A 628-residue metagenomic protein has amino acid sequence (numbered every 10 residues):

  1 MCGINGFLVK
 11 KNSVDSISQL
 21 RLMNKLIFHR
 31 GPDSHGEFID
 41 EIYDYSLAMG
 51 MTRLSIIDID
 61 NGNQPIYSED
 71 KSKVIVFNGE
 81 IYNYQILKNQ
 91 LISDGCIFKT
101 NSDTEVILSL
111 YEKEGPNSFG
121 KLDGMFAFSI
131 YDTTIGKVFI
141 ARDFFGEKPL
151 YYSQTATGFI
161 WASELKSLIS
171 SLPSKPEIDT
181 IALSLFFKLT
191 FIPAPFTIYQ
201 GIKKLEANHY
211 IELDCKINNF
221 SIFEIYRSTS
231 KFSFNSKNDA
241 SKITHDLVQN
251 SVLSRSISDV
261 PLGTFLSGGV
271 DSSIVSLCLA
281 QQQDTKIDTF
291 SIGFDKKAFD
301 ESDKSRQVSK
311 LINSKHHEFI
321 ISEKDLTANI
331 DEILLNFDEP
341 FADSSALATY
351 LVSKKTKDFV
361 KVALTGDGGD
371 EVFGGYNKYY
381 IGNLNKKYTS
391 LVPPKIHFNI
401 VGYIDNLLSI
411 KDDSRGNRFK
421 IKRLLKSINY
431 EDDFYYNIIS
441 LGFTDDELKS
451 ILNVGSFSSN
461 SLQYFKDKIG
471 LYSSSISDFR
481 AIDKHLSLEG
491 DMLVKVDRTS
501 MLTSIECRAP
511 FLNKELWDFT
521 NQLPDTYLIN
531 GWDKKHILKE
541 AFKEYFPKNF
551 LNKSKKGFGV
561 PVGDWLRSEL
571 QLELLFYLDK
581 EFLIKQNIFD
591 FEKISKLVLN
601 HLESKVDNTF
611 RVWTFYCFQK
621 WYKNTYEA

Functional and structural regions predicted by a protein language model:
M1-F337, T349, S353, E544 (+3 more regions): Cysteine-centered catalytic environments shared across enzyme families
M1-F7, R21-L22, N117, S170-S171 (+6 more regions): Adenosyl-5′-phosphate
Q85, E105-L108, I181, F196 (+11 more regions): Non-catalytic, well-ordered alpha-helical scaffold segments
K137-F139, K148-P149, I169, E371-G375 (+3 more regions): Short catalytic/ligand-binding loop motif for oxyanion handling, primarily in non-cytosolic enzymes, centered on
D331-L335, K357, Y379-I381, W565-R567: Short low-complexity, flexible loop/linker segments enriched in glycine and/or proline with clustered acidic
D338-D343: Short, flexible loop segments at the rims of nucleotide/cofactor-binding pockets, characterized by
L351-K411, S487, V496-L516: Active-site adenylate/phosphate-handling loop in enzymes that bind or generate adenylated species
